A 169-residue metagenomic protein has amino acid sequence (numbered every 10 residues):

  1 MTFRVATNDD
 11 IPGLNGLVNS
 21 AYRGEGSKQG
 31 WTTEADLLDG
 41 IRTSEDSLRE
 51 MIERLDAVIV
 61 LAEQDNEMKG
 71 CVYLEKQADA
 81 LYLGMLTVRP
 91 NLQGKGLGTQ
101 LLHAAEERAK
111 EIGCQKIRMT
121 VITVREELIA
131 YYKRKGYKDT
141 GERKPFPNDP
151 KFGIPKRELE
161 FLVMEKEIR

Functional and structural regions predicted by a protein language model:
T2-G16, G24: A short beta-loop-alpha structural element at the N-terminal edge of CoA-dependent acyl/N-acetyltransferase catalytic
N19-L48: Conserved GNAT-fold acetyl-CoA-binding loop/helix
T43-V60, Y82, R157: A short helix-loop-beta-strand connector motif used in the catalytic cores of GNAT acetyltransferases and, in some
R49, Q115-R118, I122-I129, K135-R169: C-terminal "cap" of GNAT-fold acetyltransferases
L61, E67-E75, Y82-T87: Conserved beta-strand in the GNAT
L61, L86-Q93, V121-I122: A short, internal acetyl-CoA/4′-phosphopantetheine-binding micro-motif in the GNAT/acyltransferase core
V88, G94-E107, R134: Conserved acetyl-CoA-binding loop-helix of GNAT-fold acetyltransferases
